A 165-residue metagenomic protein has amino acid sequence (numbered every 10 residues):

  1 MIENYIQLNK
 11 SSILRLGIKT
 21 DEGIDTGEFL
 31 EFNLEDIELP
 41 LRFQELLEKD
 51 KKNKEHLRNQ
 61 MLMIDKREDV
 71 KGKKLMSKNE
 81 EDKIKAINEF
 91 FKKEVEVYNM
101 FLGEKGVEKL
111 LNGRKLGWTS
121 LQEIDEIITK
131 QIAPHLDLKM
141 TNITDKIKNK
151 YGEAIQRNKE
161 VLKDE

Functional and structural regions predicted by a protein language model:
M1-L62, N149, E153-N158, D164-E165: Short, charged/polar N-terminal "headpieces" of proteins
E3-N4, F32-D36, D65, L75 (+1 more regions): Long, compositionally biased intrinsically disordered regulatory segments in eukaryotic proteins
Q7-G17, D21, I84-N88, V95-K105: Extended, low-complexity, charge-balanced
D25, D36, K83, F91-E94 (+1 more regions): Short linear sequence motifs
L41, E81, K85, K105 (+1 more regions): Generic alpha-helical secondary structure signal
N53-K78: Structured domain cores in non-transmembrane regions
G72-K93: Intrinsically disordered, low-complexity acidic Ser/Thr-rich regulatory segments
K92-E165: C-terminal charged interaction modules
